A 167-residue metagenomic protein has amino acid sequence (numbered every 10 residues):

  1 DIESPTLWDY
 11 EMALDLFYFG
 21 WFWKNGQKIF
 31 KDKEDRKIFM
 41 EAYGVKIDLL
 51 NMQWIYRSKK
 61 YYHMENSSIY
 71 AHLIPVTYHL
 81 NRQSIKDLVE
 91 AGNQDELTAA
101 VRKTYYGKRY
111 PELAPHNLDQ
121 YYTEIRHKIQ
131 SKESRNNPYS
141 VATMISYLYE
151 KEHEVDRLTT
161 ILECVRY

Functional and structural regions predicted by a protein language model:
D1-Y167: Extended alpha-helical surfaces
